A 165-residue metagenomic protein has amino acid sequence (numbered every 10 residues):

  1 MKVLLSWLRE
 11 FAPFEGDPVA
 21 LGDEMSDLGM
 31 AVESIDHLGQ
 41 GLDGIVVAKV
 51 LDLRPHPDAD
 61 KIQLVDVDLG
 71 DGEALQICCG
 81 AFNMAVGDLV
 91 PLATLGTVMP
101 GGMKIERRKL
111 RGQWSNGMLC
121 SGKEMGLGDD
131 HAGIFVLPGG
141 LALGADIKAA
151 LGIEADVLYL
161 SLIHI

Functional and structural regions predicted by a protein language model:
M1-L162: Phosphate-backbone binding interfaces of nucleic-acid-interacting proteins
